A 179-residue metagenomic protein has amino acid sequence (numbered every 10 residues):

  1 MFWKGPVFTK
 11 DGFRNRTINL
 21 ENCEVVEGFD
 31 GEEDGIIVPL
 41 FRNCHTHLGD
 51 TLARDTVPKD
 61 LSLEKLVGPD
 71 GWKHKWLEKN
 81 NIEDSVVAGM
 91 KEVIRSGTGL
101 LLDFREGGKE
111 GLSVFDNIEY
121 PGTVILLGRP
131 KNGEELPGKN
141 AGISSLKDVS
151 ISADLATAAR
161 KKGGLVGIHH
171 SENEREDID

Functional and structural regions predicted by a protein language model:
M1-K4, E21-P69: Replace "His-x-His-based motif
G12-L20: A conserved glycine-rich beta-strand in the N-terminal activation segment of trypsin-fold
T51-D84, G164, E174-D179: Active-site gating loops and adjacent loop-to-helix segments of metal-dependent hydrolytic enzymes
K79-E92, G108, G128-E134: Short, acidic/polar
G99-L100: Short acidic/polar active-site loop segments enriched in Thr and Asp
D103-E106: Charged, low-complexity intrinsically disordered terminal segments
G108-D179: Metal-coordinating catalytic core of metallo-dependent amide/deamination hydrolases
